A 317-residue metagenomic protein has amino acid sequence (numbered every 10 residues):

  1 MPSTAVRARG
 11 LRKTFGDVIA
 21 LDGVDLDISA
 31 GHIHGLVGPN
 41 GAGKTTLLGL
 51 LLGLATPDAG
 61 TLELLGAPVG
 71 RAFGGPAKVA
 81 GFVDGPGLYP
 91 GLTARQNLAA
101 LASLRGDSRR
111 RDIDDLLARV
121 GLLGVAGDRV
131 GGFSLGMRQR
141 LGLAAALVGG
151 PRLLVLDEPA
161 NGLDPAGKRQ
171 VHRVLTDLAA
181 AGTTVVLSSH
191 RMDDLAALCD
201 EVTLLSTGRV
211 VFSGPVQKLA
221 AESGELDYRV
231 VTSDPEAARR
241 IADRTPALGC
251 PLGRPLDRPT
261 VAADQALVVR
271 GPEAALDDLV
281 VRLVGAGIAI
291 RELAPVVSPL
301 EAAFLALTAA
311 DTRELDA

Functional and structural regions predicted by a protein language model:
P2, G271-A317: C-terminal coupling/interaction segments
T4-V6, K13-S206, F212: ABC transporter nucleotide-binding domains
R9-L11, V24, P259, R291-L293: Generic beta-strand hydrophobic packing signal
A20, R71, D194, A237-A238 (+2 more regions): Short phosphate-engaging motifs
A80, D84, L187, V230 (+3 more regions): Small/polar loops that bind or transfer phosphate-bearing groups
G106, G121, G182, P246-G249 (+2 more regions): Glycine-centered loop/turn motif at secondary-structure junctions
R111, H172, R239, D277-V280 (+1 more regions): Residue-level marker for well-ordered alpha-helical positions
H172-R270: ABC transporter nucleotide-binding domain
